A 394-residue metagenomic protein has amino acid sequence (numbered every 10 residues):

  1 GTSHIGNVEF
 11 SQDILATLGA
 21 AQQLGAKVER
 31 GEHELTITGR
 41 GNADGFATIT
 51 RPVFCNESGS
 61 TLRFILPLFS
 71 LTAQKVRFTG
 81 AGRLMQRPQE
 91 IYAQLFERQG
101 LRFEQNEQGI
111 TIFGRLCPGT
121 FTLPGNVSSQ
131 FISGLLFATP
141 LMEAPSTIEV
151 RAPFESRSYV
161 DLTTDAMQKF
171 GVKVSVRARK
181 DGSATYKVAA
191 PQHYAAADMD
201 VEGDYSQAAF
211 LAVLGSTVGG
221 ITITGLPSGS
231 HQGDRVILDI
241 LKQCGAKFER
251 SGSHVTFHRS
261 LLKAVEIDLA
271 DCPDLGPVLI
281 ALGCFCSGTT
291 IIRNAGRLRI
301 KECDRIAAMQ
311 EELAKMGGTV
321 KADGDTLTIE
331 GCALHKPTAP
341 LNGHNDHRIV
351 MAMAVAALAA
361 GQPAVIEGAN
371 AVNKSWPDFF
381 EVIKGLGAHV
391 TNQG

Functional and structural regions predicted by a protein language model:
G1-G394: Short, structured segments at the rim of ligand-binding sites
